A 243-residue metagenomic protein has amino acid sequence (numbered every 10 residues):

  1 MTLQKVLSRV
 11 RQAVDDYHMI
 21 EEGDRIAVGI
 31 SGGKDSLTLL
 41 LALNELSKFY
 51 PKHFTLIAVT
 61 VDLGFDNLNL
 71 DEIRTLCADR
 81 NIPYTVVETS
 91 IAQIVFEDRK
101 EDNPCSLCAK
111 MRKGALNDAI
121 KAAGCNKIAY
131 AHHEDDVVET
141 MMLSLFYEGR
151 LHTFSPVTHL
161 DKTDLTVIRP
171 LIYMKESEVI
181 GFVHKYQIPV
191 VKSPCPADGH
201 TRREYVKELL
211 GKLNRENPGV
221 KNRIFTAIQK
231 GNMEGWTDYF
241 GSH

Functional and structural regions predicted by a protein language model:
M1-E139, Y147, S177-K185: ATP-dependent adenylation/nucleotidyltransferase module used to activate substrates
V6, R202-Y205, L209, E216 (+1 more regions): Short, hydrophobic-biased amphipathic alpha-helical segments
Y17, L46, Y50, L213-E216 (+2 more regions): Solvent-exposed amphipathic alpha-helical surface segments
S36, N69, D102-N103, M142 (+4 more regions): Alpha-helix boundary/capping detector
L56, K127, D135-R215: Catalytic subdomain that performs nucleotidyl-dependent activation
L63, A197, I228: Glycine-rich beta-alpha junction loops
V86-A92, D118, T158-T163, G199-R203 (+1 more regions): Short C-terminal domain-edge/linker segments immediately following a structured domain
R215, G219-H243: A short, charged, Gly/Pro-tolerant segment at domain boundaries
